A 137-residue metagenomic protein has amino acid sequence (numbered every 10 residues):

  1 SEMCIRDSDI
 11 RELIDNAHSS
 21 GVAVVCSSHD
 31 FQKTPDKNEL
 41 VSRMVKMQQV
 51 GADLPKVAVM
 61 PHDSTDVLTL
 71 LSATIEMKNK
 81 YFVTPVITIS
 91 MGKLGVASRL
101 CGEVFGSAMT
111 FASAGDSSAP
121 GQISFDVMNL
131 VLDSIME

Functional and structural regions predicted by a protein language model:
S1, L70: Conserved, mostly hydrophobic/aromatic
M3-I5: Short, small-residue-biased leader/transition segments that mark boundaries at the very start of proteins
D7, D30-Q32, P61-D63, G92-L94: Active-site-proximal loop/turn and secondary-structure-junction residues that shape catalytic pockets, frequently
S20-V22, G51-L54, F82-V86: Short, well-ordered coil/turn segments that N-cap beta-strands
C26-D30, V59, S90, S113: A cross-domain feature marking catalytic cores of carbohydrate-active enzymes and several ubiquitous metabolic/repair
D36-K46: Short, acidic/polar
Q48-M60, T65-L68: A contiguous pocket-lining binding segment that forms or flanks enzyme active sites
T74-E137: C-terminal alpha-helical cap/extension of soluble enzyme domains
